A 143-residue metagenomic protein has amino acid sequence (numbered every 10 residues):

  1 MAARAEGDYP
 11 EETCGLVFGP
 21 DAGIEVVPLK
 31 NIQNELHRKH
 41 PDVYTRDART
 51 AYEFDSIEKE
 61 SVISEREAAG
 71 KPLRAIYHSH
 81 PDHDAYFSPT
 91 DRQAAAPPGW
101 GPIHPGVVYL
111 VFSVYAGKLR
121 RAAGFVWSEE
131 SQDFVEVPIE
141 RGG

Functional and structural regions predicted by a protein language model:
M1-L73, D82-G143: Conserved beta-strand-loop surface patch within small alpha/beta domains used for substrate/adaptor or ligand engagement
S79: Residue-level "edge-of-site" marker
